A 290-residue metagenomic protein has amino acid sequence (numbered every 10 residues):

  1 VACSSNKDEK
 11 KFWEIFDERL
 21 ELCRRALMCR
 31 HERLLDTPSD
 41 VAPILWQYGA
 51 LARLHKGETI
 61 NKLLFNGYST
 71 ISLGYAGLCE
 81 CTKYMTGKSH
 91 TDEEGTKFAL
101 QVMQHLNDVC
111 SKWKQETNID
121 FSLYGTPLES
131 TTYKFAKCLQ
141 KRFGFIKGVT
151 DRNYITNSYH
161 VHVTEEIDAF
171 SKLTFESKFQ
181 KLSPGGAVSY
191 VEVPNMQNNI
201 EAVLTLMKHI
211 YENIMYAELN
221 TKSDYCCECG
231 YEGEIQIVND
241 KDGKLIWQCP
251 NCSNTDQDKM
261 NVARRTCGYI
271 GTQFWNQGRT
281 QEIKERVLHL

Functional and structural regions predicted by a protein language model:
V1-L290: Long, C-terminal-biased catalytic regions of enzyme "large/alpha" subunits
